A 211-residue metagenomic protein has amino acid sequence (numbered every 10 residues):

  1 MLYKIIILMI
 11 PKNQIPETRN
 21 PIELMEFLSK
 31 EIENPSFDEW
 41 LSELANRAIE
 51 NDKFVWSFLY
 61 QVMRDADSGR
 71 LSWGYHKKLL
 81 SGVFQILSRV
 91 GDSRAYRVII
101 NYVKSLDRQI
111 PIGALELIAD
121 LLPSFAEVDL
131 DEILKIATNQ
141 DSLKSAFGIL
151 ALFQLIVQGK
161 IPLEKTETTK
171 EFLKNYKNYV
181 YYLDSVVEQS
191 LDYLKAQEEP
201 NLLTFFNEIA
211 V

Functional and structural regions predicted by a protein language model:
M1-L8: Short, Lys/Arg-enriched N-terminal segments with co-localized hydrophobic residues within the first ~10-30 amino acids
Y3, Y60, Y75, Y96 (+3 more regions): Sequence-level detector for tyrosine residue identity
M9, L143, L203-V211: Acidic, proline/glycine-rich low-complexity IDRs
I10-P16, P35-K53, L71-V90, N101 (+3 more regions): Structural detector for internal amphipathic alpha-helices that build alpha-solenoid repeat scaffolds
P16-S29, E50-G69, D92-K104, S124-T138 (+2 more regions): Amphipathic alpha-helical scaffolding segments comprising HEAT/armadillo-like alpha-solenoid repeats
K30-P35, R64-Y75, K104-Q109, T138-L143 (+2 more regions): Short coil turns that connect the paired helices of HEAT/ARM alpha-solenoid repeats
